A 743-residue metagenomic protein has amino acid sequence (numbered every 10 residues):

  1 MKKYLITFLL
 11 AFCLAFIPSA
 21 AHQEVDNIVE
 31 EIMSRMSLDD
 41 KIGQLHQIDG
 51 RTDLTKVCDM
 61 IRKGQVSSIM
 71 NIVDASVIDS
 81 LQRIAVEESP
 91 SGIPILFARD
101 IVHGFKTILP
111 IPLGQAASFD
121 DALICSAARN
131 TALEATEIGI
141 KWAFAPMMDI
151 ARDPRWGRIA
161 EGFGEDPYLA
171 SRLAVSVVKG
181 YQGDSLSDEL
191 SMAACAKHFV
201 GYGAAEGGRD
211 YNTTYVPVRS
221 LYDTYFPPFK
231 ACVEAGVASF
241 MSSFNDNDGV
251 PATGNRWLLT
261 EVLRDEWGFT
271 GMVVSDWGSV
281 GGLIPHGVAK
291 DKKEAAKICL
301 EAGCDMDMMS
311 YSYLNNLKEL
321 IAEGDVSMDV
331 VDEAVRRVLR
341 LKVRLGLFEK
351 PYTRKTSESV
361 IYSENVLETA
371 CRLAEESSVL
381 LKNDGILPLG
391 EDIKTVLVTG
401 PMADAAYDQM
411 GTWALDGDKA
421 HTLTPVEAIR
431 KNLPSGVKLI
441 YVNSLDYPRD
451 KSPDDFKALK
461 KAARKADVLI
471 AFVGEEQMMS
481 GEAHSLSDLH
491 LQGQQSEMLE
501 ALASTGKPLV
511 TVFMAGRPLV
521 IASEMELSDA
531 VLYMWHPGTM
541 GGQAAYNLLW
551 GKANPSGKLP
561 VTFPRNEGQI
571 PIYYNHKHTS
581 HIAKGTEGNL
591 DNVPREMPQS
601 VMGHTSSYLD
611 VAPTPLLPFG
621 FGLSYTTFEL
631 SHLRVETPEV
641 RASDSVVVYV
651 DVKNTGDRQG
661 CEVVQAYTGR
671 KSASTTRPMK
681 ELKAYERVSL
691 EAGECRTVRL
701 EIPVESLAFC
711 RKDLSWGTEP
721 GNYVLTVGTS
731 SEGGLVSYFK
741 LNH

Functional and structural regions predicted by a protein language model:
M1-E24: Bacterial Sec-dependent N-terminal signal peptides
F16-F709, G717-S731, Y738: Glycoside hydrolase catalytic-domain context in secreted enzymes
F739-H743: Short beta-strand edge segments in extracellular beta-sheet folds
